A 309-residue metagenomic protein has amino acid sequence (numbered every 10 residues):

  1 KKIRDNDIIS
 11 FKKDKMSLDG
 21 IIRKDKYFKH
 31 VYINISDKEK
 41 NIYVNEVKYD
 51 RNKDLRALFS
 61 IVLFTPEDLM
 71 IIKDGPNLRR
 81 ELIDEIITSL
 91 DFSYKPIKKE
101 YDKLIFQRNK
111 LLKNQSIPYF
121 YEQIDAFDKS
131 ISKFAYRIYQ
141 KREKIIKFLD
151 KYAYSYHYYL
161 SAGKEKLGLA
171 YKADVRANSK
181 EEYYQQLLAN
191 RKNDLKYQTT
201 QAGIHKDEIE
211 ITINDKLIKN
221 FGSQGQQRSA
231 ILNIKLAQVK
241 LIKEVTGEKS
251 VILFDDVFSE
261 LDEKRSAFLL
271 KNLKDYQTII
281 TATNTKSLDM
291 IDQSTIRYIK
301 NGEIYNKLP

Functional and structural regions predicted by a protein language model:
K1-L78, I87-L90, Y94, D150 (+2 more regions): Nucleotide-state sensing region of NTPase/ATPase domains
M16, F59, E165-L167, Y276 (+1 more regions): A structural micro-motif
G20, Q277-N284: Structural recognition of the conserved hydrophobic beta-strand(s) that form the central parallel beta-sheet of P-loop
H30-Y32, E210, I296: Short, surface-exposed charged micro-motifs
D54-I61, T65-K133: A conserved P-loop NTPase coupling/switch region
I61-L63, T278, I296-Y298: Conserved beta-strand scaffold positions in the cores of enzyme catalytic domains, especially in NTP/NDP-utilizing
P118-V251, E260-K264, F268-K271, Q277 (+3 more regions): Conserved NTPase motor "head" modules and their coupling/switch loops across ABC/AAA+ ATPases, GTPases, and GHKL ATPases
D255-V257: Walker B catalytic acidic pair
